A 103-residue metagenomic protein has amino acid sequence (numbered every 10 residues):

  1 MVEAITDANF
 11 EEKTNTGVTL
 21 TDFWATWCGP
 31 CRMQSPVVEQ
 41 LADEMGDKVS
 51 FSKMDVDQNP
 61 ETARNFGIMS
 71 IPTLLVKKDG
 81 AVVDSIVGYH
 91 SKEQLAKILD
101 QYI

Functional and structural regions predicted by a protein language model:
V2-V18, P60: A short beta-strand-turn-helix
T6, W24, S50-S52: Conserved Rossmann-like nucleotide-binding pocket used by diverse enzymes that bind dinucleotide cofactors
G17, W24-W27, S70: Short pre-active-site segment immediately N-terminal to redox-active cysteine/selenocysteine motifs in thiol-based
V18-L20, S35-M54: Conserved helix-turn-beta segment immediately C-terminal to the redox Cys motif in thioredoxin-like folds
F23-V37: Conserved redox-active cysteine motifs that mediate thiol-disulfide chemistry, especially di-cysteine Cys-X(1-2)-Cys
P60, F66-L75: Structural micro-motif
K78-I103: Non-catalytic, surface beta->alpha helical segment in thiol-disulfide oxidoreductase systems
